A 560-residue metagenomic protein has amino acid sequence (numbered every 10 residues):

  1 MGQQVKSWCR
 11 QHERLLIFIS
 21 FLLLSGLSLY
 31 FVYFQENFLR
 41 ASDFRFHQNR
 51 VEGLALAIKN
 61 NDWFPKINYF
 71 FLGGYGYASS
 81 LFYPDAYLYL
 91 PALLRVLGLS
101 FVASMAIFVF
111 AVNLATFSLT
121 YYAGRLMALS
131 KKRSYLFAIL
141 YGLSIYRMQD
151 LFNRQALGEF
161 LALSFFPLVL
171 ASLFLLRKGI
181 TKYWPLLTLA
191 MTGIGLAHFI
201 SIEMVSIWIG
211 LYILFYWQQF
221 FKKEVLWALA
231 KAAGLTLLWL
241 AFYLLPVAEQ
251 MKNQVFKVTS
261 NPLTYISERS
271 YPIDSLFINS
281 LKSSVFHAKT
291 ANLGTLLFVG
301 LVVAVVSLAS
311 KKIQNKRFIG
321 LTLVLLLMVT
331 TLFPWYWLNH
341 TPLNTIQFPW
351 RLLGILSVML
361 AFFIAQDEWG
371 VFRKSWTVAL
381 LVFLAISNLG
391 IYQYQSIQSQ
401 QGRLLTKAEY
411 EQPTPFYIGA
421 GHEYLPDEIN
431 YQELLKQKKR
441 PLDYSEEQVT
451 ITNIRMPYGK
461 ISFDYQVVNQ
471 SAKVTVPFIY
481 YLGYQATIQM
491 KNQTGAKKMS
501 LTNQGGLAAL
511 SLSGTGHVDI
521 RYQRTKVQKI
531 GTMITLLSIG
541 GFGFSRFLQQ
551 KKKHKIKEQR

Functional and structural regions predicted by a protein language model:
M1-V32, G540-R560: Start-transfer (signal-anchor) and selected internal transmembrane alpha helices of multi-pass inner/ER membrane
S25-E36, I58-D62, Y135-R154, W239-N253 (+3 more regions): Membrane-interface helix-loop junctions at the exits of transmembrane helices
L27-M127, K132-F165: Active-site lumenal/periplasmic loops and adjacent helix-entry segments of GT-C-fold, multi-pass membrane
P167-Y183: Membrane-interface transmembrane helices that cradle and orient dolichyl/undecaprenyl
S172, Y183-F199, A232-L238: Membrane-interface alpha helices of multi-pass inner-membrane proteins
M204-L235: Perimembrane helix-loop-helix junctions
A228-L229, A233-V306, E409-I429: Periplasmic/ER-lumenal interhelical loops and adjacent helix-loop junctions in multi-pass membrane proteins
E433-R560: Active-site-proximal, structured, solvent-exposed surfaces of multi-pass membrane proteins that position macromolecular
